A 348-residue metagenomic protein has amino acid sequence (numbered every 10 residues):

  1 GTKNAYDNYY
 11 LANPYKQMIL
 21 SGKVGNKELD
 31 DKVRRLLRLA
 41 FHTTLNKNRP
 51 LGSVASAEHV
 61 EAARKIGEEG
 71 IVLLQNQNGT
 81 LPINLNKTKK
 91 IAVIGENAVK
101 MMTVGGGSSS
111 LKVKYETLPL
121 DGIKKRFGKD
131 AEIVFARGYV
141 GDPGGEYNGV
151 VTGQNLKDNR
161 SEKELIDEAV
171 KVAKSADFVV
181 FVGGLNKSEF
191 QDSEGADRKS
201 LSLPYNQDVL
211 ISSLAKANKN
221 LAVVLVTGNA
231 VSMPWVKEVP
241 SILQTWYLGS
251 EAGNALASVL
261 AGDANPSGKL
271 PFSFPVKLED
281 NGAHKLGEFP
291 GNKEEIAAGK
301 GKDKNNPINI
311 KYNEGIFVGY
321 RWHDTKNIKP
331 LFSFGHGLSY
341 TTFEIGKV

Functional and structural regions predicted by a protein language model:
A5-G107, L111-L120, K124-D130, V134-K157 (+1 more regions): Secreted, periplasmic, or luminal enzymes acting at the cell surface/secretory milieu
S53-S56, A136-K237: Hydrophobic helix-and-loop "lid/oligomerization" segment in the mid-to-C-terminal part of catalytic domains
